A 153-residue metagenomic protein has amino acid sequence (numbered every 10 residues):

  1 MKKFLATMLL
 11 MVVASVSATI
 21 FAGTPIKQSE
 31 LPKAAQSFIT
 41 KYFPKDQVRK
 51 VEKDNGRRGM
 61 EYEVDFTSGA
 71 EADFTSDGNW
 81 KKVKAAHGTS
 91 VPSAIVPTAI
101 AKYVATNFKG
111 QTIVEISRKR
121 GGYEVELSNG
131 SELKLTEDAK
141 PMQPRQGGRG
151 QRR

Functional and structural regions predicted by a protein language model:
T7-S17: Bacterial N-terminal signal peptides
A18-A22: Boundary at the C-terminal end of the N-terminal hydrophobic targeting segment
I26-V48, V91-T112: Short, non-transmembrane alpha-helical segments in secretory-pathway proteins
D46-K82: N-terminal, post-signal-peptide region of Sec/Tat-exported proteins
E61-D65, Y123-E126, G130-E132: Conserved histidines in hydrophobic membrane contexts and catalytic metal-binding motifs
A70-K84, E132-R145: A short, surface-exposed beta-strand/turn
E115-I116: Residue-level detector of conserved, function-critical positions
R145-R153: Disordered, low-complexity segments in secreted/periplasmic proteins that are enriched in proline
